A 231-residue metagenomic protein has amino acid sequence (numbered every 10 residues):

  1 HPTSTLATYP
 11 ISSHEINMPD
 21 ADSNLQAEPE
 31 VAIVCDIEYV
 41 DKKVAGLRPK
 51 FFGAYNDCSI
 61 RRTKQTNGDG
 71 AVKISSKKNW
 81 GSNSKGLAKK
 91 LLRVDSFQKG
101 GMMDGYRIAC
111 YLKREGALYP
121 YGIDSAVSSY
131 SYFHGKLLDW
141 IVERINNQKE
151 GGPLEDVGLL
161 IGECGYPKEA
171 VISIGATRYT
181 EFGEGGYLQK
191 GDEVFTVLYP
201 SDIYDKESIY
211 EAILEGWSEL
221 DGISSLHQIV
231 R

Functional and structural regions predicted by a protein language model:
H1-C164, S208-V230: Glycine-enriched loop-and-adjacent helix/strand subsegments that border the catalytic/binding cleft of enzyme cores
Y39, A176-E181, F195-Y204: Short, charged beta-turn/beta-strand-edge "cap" motif at the junction between a beta-strand and an adjacent loop
P167-E169, Q189-E193: Loop/turn positions that initiate beta-strands
A170-G175: Redox cofactor-anchoring modules in respiratory/redox and cofactor-processing assemblies
F182-G186: Short, surface-exposed secondary-structure edge patches
G191-T196, A212: Conserved, well-ordered active-site substructure
